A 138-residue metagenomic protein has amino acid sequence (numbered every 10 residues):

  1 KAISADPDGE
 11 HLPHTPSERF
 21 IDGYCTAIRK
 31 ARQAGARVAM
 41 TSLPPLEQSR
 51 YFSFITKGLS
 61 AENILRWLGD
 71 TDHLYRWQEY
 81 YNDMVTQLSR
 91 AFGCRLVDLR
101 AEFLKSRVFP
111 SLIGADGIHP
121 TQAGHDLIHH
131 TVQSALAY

Functional and structural regions predicted by a protein language model:
K1-A137: Alpha-helical cap/lid subdomain in secreted, periplasmic, or secretory-pathway luminal O-acyl-processing enzymes
